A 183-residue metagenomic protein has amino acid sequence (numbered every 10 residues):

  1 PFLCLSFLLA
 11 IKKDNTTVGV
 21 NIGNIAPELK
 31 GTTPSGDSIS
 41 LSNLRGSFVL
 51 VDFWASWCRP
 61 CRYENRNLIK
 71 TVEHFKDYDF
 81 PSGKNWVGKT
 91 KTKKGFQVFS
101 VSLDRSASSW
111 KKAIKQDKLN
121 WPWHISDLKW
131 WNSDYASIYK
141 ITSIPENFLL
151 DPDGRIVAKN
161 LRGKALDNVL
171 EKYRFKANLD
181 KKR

Functional and structural regions predicted by a protein language model:
F2-A10: Hydrophobic h-region of N-terminal signal peptides that target proteins for export in Gram-negative bacteria
I11-S42, F175-K176: N-terminal "domain-start" segment that seeds a small globular fold
L29-V49, P81-K89: A short beta-strand-turn-helix
R45-G46, F53-H74, D79: Conserved redox-active cysteine motifs that mediate thiol-disulfide chemistry, especially di-cysteine Cys-X(1-2)-Cys
S47-V49, F96, P145: Alpha/beta-hydrolase fold active-site loops
L50-W54, S100-S102: Structural cue for short, hydrophobic secondary-structure segments
F99, D104-F148, P152: Short, internal strand/loop/helix patches that form the active-site neighborhood or redox-interaction surface
S143-I144, L149-R183: Thiol-/selenol-based redox modules, centered on thioredoxin-like and closely related oxidoreductase domains
